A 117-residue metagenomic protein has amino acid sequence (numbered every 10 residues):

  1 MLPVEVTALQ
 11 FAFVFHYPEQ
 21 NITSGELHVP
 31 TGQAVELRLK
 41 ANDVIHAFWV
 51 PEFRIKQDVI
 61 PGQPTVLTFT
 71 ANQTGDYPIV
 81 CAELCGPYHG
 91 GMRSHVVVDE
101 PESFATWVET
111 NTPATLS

Functional and structural regions predicted by a protein language model:
M1-S117: Non-transmembrane, membrane-proximal soluble domains of secreted or membrane proteins
